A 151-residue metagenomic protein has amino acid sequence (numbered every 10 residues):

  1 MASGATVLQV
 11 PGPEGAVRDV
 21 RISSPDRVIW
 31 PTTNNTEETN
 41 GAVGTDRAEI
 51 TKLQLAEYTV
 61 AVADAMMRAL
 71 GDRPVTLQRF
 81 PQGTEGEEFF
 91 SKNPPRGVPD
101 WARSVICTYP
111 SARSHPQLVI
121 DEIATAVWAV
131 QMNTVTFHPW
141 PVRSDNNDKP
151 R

Functional and structural regions predicted by a protein language model:
A2-K149: Active-site loop/lid in soluble adenylation, ligation, and acyl-transfer enzymes
